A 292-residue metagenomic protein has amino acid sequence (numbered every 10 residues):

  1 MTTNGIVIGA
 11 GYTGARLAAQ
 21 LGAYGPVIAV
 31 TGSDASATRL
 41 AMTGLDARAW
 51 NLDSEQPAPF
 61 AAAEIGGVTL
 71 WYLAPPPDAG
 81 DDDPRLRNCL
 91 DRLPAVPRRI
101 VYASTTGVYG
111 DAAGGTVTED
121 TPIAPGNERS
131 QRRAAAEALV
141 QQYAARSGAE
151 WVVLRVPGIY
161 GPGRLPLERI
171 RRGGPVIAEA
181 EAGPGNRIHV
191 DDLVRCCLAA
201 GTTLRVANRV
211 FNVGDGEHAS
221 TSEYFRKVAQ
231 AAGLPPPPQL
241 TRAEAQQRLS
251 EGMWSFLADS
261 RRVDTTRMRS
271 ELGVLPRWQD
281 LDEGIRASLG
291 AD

Functional and structural regions predicted by a protein language model:
A61-Y102: NAD(P)-cofactor binding segment of oxidoreductase domains
N88-E128: Conserved Rossmann-fold NAD(P)-dependent oxidoreductase catalytic core, especially the SDR/UDP-sugar
A113-V153: Catalytic helix-loop patch of NAD(P)-dependent Rossmann-fold dehydrogenases
A134, S147, I159-R169, A199-F211 (+1 more regions): Glycine/proline-rich active-site loop of Rossmann-fold NAD(P)-dependent oxidoreductases
P166-I188, D192: A conserved pocket-lining segment of Rossmann-fold NAD(P)-dependent short-chain dehydrogenase/reductase
C196-M253: Mid/C-terminal beta-alpha module of Rossmann-like enzyme folds, strongest in SDR-family dehydrogenases/epimerases
Q246-L275: Conserved C-terminal active-site "lid" loop/helix of NAD(P)H-dependent oxidoreductases that clamps the redox cofactor
Q279-D292: Amphipathic terminal alpha-helices
